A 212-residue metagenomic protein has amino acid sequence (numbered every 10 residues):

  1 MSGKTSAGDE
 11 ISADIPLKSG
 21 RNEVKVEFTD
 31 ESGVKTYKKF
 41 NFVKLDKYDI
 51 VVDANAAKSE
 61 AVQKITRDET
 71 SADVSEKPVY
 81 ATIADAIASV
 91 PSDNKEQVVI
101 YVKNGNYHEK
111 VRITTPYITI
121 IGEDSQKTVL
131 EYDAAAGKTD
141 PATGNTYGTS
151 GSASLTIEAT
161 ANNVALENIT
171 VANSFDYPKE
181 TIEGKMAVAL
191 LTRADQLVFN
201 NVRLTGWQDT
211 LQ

Functional and structural regions predicted by a protein language model:
D14-R21: Surface-exposed, short loops/turns at beta-strand junctions within beta-sandwich domains
R21-K25, V99: Short, conserved beta-strand segments of beta-strand-rich sandwich/propeller modules, principally
V34-K44: Edge beta-strands of extracellular beta-sandwich domains
D49, K77, Q97-V99, N104 (+8 more regions): Detector for repetitive beta-architecture
A54-Y101: Acidic Gly/Asp/Thr-rich repetitive segments characteristic of extracellular carbohydrate-active and adhesion proteins
A88-K95, Y107-I121, L130-A165, F175-D195: Extracellular beta-strand-rich solenoid/capping regions of secreted or surface-exposed proteins that bind or remodel
K127, N173, T205-G206: Residues in short coils/turns that link rungs of repeat/solenoid architectures in beta-rich domains
